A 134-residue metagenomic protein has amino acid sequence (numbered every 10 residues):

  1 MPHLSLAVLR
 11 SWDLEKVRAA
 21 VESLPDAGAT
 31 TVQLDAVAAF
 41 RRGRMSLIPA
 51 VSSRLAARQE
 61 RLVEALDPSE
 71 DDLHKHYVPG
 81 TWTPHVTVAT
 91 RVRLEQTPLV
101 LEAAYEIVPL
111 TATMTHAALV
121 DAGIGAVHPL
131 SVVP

Functional and structural regions predicted by a protein language model:
M1-P134: Histidine-dependent nucleotide/RNA phosphoesterase domain, centered on the 2H-phosphoesterase fold with its duplicated
